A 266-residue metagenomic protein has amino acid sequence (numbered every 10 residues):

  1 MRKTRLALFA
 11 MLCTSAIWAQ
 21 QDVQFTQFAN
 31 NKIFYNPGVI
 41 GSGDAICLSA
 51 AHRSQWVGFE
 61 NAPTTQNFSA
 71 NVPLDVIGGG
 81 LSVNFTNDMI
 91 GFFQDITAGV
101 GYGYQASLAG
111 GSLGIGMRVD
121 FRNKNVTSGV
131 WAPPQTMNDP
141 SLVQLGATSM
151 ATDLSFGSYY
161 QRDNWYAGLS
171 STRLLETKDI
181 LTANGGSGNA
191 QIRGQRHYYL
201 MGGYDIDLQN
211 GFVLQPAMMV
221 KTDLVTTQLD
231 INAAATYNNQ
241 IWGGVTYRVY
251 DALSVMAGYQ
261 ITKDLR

Functional and structural regions predicted by a protein language model:
M1-Q24, A233: Bacterial Sec-dependent N-terminal signal peptides
Q20-R266: Subset of outer-membrane beta-barrel
